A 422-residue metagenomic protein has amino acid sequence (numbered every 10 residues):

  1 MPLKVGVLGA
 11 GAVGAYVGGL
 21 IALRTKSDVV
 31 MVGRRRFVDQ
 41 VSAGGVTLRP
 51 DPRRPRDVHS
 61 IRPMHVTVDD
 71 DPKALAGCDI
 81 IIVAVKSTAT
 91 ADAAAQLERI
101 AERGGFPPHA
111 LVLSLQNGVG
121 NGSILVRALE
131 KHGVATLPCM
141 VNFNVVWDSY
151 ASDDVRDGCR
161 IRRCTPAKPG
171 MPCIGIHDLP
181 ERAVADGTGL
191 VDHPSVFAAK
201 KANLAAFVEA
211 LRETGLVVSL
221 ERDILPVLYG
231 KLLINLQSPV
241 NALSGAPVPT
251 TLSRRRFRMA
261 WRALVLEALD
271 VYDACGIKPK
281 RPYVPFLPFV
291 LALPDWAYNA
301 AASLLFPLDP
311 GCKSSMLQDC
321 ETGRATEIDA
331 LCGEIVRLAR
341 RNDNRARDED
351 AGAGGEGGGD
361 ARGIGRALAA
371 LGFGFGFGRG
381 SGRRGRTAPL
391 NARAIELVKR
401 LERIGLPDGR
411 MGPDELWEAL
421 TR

Functional and structural regions predicted by a protein language model:
M1-H59, H65-T67: NAD(P)+-binding Rossmann beta1-loop-alpha1 motif at the extreme N-terminus of oxidoreductases
M1-K4, R24-K26, T47-S60, P72-A74 (+7 more regions): Eukaryotic N-terminal low-complexity, Ser/Thr- and Lys/Arg-rich leader segments that predominantly function as
P2, M259-R422: NAD(P)-dependent Rossmann-like dehydrogenase/reductase catalytic/cofactor-binding core
L3, D79, A110, G170-P172: Nucleotide donor/acceptor-binding cores
V58-R162: Rossmann-like NAD(P)(H) cofactor-binding subdomain of soluble oxidoreductases
L115-K231, L236-Q237: Rossmann-fold dinucleotide-binding core
L225-T250, R256-L269: Active-site-proximal catalytic alpha-helix in oxidoreductases
